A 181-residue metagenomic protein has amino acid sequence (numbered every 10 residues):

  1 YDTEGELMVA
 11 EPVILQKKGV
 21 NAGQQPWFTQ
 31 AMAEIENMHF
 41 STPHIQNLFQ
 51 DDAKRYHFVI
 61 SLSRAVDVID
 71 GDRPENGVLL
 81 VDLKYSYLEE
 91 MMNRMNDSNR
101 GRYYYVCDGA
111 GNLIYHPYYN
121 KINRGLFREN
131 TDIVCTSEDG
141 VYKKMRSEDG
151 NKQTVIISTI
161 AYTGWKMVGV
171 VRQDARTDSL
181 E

Functional and structural regions predicted by a protein language model:
Y1, L15, L62-R64, D174-E181: Short, intrinsically disordered, charge-balanced linker/junction segments flanking boundaries in proteins
Y1-M8, Q30, I35-F40, M92-I114 (+1 more regions): Short N-terminal helix-loop-first-beta-strand/juxtamembrane motif that initiates sensory/input modules
M8-D82: Extracytoplasmic/periplasmic ligand-binding sensor regions of membrane-associated signaling proteins
V9-G19, F40, L113-I133: GAF sensory domains
V13-I14, Q24, V78-K121: Solvent-exposed, extracytoplasmic
H39-A53, Y87-N96, E129-T131: Short, basic/aromatic recognition patches
V66, Y85, I160: Hydrophobic pocket-lining residues within nucleotide cofactor-binding pockets
G77, A110, Y118-L180: Extracellular/periplasmic juxtamembrane segments that couple receptor/chemosensory ectodomains to their
